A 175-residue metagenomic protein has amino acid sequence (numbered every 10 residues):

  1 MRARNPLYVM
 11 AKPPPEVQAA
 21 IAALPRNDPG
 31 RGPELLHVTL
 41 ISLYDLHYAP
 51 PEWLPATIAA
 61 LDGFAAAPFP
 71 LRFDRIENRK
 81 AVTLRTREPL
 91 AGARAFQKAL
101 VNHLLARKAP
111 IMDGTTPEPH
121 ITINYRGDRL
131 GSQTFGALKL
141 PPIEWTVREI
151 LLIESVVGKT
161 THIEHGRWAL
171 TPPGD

Functional and structural regions predicted by a protein language model:
M1-D175: Histidine-dependent nucleotide/RNA phosphoesterase domain, centered on the 2H-phosphoesterase fold with its duplicated
